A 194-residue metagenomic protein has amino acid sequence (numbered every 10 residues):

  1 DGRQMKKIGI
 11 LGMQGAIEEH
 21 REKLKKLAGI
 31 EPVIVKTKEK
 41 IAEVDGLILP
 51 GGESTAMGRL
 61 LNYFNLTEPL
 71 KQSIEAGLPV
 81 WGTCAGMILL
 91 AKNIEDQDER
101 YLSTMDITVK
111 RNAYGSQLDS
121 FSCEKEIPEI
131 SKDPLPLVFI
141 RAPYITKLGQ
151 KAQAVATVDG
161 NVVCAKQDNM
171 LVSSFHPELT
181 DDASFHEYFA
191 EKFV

Functional and structural regions predicted by a protein language model:
D1-Y63, E68-S73, A183-E187, E191-V194: N-terminal beta1-alpha1 cap of cysteine-dependent amidohydrolase-like domains
M5, E39-A42, Q72, W81-G82 (+3 more regions): Solvent-exposed alpha-helices and their adjacent loops that cap or buttress functional pockets in soluble metabolic
M13, T83-A85, M105, R141 (+1 more regions): A secondary-structure boundary/capping signal
E31-P32, V80, M170: Hydrophobic anchor at the start of a short beta-strand that flanks the dinucleotide cofactor-binding loop
I48-L49, G82, S173: Redox-cofactor binding/interface segments in oxidoreductases and associated redox assembly factors
S54-E126: Cysteine-nucleophile active-site neighborhood
R111-V194: Amide-donor transfer/coupling interface in amidating biosynthetic enzymes
